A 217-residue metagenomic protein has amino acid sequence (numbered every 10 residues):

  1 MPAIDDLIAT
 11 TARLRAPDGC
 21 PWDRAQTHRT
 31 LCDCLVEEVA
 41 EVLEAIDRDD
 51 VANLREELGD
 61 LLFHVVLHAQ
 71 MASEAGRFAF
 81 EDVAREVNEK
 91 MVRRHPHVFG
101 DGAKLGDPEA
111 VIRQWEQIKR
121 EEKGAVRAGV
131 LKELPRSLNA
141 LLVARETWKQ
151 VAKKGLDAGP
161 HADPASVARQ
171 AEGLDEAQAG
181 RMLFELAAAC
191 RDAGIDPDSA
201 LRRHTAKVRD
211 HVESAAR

Functional and structural regions predicted by a protein language model:
M1-E57, F63-R217: Flexible "arm" and connector segments at domain edges
